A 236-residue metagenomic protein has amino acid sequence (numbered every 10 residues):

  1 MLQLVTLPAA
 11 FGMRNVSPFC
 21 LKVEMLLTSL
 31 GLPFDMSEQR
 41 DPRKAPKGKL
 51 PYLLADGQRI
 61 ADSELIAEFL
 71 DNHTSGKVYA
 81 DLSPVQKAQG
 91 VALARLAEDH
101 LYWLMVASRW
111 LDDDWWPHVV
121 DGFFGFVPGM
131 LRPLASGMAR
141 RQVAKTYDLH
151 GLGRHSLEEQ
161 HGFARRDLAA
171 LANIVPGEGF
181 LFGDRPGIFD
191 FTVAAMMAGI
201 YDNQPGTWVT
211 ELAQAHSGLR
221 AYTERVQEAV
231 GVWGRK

Functional and structural regions predicted by a protein language model:
M1-P133: GST-like domain detector, emphasizing the conserved glutathione-binding G-site in the N-terminal thioredoxin-like
A97-H100, L171, V226: Amphipathic alpha-helices that form helix-helix packing interfaces
W103-G218: GST-like fold's C-terminal all-alpha helical module
T223-K236: Alpha-helical oligomerization segments
